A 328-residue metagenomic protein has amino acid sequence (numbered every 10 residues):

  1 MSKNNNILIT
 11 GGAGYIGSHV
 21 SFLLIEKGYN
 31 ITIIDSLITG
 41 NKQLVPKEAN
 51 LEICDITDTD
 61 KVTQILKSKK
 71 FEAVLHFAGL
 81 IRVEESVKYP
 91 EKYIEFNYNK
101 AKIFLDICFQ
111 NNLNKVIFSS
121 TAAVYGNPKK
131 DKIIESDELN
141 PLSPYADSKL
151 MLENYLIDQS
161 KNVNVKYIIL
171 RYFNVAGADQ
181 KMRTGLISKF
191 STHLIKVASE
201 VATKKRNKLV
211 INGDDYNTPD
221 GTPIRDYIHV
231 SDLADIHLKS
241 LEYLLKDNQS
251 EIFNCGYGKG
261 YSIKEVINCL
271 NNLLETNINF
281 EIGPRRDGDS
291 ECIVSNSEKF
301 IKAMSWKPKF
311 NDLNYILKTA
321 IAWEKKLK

Functional and structural regions predicted by a protein language model:
M1-A178: N-terminal Rossmann-like NAD(P)+-binding domain of SDR-like oxidoreductases, especially those catalyzing
K42, F173-L194, K204-R225: Short, flexible, glycine-rich and Lys/Arg-enriched loop motifs at helix boundaries that contact anionic partners
I94, L142-L150, T184-K196, D226-Y227: Short-chain dehydrogenase/reductase
F109, D158-N162, S191-I195, E200-A202: Basic phosphate/pyrophosphate-binding loop/patch that engages nucleotide-derived ligands
M151, Y155, Q159, L194-V197 (+2 more regions): Hydrophobic alpha-helix immediately C-terminal to the catalytic Tyr-X-X-X-Lys motif of short-chain
V197-K328: C-terminal substrate-binding subdomain of Rossmann-fold SDR/epimerase-dehydratase oxidoreductases
